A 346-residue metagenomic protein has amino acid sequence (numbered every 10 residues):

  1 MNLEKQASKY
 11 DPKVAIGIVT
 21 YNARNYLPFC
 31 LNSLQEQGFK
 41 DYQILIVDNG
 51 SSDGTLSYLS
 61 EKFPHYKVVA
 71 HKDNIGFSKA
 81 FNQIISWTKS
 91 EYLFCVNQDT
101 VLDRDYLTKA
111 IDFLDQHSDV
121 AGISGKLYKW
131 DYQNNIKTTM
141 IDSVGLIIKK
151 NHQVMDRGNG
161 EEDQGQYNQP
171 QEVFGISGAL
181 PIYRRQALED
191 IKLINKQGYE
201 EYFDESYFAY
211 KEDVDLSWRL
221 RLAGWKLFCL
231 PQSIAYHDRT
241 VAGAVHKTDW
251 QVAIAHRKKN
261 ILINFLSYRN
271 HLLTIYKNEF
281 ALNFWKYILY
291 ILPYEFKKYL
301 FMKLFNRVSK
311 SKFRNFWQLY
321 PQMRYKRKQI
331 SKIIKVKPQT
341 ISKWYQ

Functional and structural regions predicted by a protein language model:
P12-A15, Q43, D215: Cell-envelope/extracellular polymer assembly enzymes that use nucleotide-activated donors
N32-D41: Short, acidic, metal-binding catalytic loop of nucleotide-sugar glycosyltransferases
S33, D48-S57, D73: A conserved acidic beta->alpha catalytic loop
H71-T88, Q98-V101, K109: Glycine-rich, basic loop-to-helix element that forms the pyrophosphate-binding segment of sugar-nucleotide handling
L93: Short aromatic/hydrophobic "clamp" motif used to bind/position activated sugar donors
R104-Q153: Conserved donor NDP-sugar-binding/catalytic core segment of glycosyltransferases
F174-N195, Y199-V241: A short, conserved alpha-helix in the catalytic core of glycosyltransferases
F280-Q346: Non-catalytic, C-terminal membrane-associated alpha-helical segments of glycosyltransferases
